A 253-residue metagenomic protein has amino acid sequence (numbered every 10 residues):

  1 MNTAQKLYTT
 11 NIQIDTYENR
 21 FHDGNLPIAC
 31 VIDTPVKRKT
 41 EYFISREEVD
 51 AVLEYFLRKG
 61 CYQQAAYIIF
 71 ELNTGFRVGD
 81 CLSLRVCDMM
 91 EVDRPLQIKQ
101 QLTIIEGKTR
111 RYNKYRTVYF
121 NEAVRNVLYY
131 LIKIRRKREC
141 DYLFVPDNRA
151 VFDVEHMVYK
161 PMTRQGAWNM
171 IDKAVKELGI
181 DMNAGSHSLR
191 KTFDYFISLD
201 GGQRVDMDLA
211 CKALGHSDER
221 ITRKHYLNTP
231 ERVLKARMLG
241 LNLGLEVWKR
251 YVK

Functional and structural regions predicted by a protein language model:
N2, L7-N19, G107-A150: Basic, alpha-helical nucleic-acid-contacting "clamp/cap" segments
R46-V78: Basic, Lys/Arg- and aromatic-enriched nucleic-acid-binding interface segment
V49, E122-D181: Active-site/catalytic core of tyrosine-dependent DNA strand-transfer enzymes
Q63, D181-I197: Short basic/aromatic active-site micro-motif
D80-L82, N183-A184, D194, G202-H216: Active-site-proximal segment of tyrosine recombinases
S83-R125: Conserved tyrosine-mediated DNA breakage-rejoining catalytic core shared by Y-recombinases
M89-E91, R204-H225, W248-K249: Short, polar N-cap/turn motifs at the start of nucleic acid-interacting alpha helices
R110, L214-L239: Catalytic-site neighborhood detector that most strongly recognizes the C-terminal catalytic loop/helix of tyrosine
